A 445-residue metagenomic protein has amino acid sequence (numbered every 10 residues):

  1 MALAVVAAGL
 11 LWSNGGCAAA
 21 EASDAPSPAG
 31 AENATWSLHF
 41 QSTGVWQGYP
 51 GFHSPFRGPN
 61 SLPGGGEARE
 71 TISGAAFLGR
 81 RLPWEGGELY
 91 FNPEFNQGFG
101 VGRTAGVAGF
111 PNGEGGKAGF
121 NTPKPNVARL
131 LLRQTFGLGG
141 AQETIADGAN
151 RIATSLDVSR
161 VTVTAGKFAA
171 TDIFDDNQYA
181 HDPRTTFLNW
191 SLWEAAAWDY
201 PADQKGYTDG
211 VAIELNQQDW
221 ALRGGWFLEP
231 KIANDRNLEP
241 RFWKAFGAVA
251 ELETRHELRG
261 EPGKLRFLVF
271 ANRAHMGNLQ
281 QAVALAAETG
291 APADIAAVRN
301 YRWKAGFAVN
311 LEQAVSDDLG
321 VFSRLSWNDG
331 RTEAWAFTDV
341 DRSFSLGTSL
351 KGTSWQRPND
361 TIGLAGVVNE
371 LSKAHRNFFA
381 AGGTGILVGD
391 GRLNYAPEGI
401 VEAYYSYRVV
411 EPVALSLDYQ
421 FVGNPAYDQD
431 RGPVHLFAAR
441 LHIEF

Functional and structural regions predicted by a protein language model:
P26-L38, P50-G51, G79-L89, G102 (+7 more regions): Short loop/turn motifs that connect adjacent beta-strands in outer-membrane beta-barrel proteins
W36, E70-A76, N126-L132, V161 (+7 more regions): Hydrophobic, lipid-facing positions within transmembrane beta-strands of outer-membrane proteins
L38-S42, L89-F91, V163-A165, I213 (+7 more regions): Membrane-embedded beta-strand positions of outer-membrane beta-barrel proteins
G44-G48, F95-F99, F136-L138, K167-T171 (+8 more regions): Transmembrane beta-strands of outer-membrane beta-barrel pores
A105-N126, G139-E251, A293, G382-L393: Surface-exposed coil loops of outer-membrane beta-barrel proteins
R129-A141, L364, P433-F445: Outer-membrane beta-barrel "beta-signal"
W190-L311, S316-V321, L325-T332, D339 (+1 more regions): Signature for the C-terminal beta-barrel architecture of outer-membrane proteins
E253, L268, N272-Y301, F322 (+3 more regions): Outer membrane beta-barrel transmembrane domains
